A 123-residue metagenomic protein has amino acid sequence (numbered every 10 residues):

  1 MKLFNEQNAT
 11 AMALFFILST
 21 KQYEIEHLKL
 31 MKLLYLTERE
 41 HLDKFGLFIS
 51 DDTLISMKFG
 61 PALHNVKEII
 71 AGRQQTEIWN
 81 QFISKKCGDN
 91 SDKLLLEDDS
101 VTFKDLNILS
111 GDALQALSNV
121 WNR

Functional and structural regions predicted by a protein language model:
M1-R123: Domain-edge interaction signal
